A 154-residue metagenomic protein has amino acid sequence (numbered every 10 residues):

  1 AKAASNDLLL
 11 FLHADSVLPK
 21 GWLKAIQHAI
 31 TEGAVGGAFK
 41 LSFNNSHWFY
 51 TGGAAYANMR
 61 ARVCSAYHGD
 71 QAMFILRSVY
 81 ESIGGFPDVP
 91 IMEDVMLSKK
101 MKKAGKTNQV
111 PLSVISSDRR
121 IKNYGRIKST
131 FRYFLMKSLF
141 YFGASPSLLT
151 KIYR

Functional and structural regions predicted by a protein language model:
S5-N6, D70-I83: Conserved nucleotide-sugar donor-binding and metal-coordinating catalytic region shared by glycosyltransferases
N6, E32-V35, A104-G105: Short, high-confidence coil segments that cap the C-terminus of an alpha-helix and link into the following beta-strand
L9: Short aromatic/hydrophobic "clamp" motif used to bind/position activated sugar donors
H13-V17: The conserved acidic donor/metal-binding loop of glycosyltransferases
K20-F49: Conserved donor NDP-sugar-binding/catalytic core segment of glycosyltransferases
A66-I75, T107, S113-I115: Short glycine- and hydrophobic/aromatic-rich loop-to-beta-strand nucleating segment in the catalytic cores
I91-L97: Acidic donor-binding loop at a coil-to-helix junction in glycosyltransferase catalytic cores that engages
K99-R154: Hydrophobic helical membrane-anchoring modules
